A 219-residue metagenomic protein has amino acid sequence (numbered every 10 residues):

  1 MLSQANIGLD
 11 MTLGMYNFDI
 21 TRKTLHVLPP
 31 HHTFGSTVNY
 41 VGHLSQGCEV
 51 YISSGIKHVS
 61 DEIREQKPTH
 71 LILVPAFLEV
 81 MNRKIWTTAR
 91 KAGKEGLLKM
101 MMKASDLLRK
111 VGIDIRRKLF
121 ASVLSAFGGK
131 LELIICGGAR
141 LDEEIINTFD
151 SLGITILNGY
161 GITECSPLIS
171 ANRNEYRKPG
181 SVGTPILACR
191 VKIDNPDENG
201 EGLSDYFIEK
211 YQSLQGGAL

Functional and structural regions predicted by a protein language model:
M1: Conserved adenylation A10 loop of the ANL superfamily
Q4, G55, R173: Active-site donor-binding loop signature of nucleotide-sugar glycosyltransferases
Q4-A5, L28, C189: Structural detector for helix-capping/boundary residues
G8-K23, P30-R117, K130: Conserved AMP-binding/adenylation subdomain of ANL enzymes
K23-H26, L219: Short, well-ordered beta-strand segments
H26-H32, L44, I135, N158 (+1 more regions): Short conserved micro-motifs on helix faces and helix-strand junctions that flank and scaffold key functional residues
L71, I115, L119-L219: Conserved AMP-binding/adenylate-forming
